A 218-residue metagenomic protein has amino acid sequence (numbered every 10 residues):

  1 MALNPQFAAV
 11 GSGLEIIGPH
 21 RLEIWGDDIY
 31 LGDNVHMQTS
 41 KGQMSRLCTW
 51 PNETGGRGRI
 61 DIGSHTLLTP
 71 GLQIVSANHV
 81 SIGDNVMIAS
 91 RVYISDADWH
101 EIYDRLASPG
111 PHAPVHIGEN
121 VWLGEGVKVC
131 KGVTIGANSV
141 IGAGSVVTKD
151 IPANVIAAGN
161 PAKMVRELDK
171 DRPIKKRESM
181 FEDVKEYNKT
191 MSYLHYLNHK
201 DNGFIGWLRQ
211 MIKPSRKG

Functional and structural regions predicted by a protein language model:
M1-S95, E119, A137, A153 (+2 more regions): Domain-scale signature associated with acetyltransferase and cell-envelope carbohydrate enzymes
G55, A107-N120: Glycine-rich NAD(P)-binding loop of Rossmann-like domains
G58, N78, P111-A113, E125 (+1 more regions): Glycine/small-residue-rich pyrophosphate-binding loop that anchors the diphosphate of NDP-sugar donors
Q73-A77, G126-N138, S145-T148: Beta-rich strand-turn-strand
S81, D98-D104, T134: Conserved SAM-binding loop
P114-V115, G132-V133, N154: A short, glycine- and basic residue-enriched loop/turn that sits immediately adjacent to a domain's principal
W122, V140, V146, I156-A158: Short-chain dehydrogenase/reductase
